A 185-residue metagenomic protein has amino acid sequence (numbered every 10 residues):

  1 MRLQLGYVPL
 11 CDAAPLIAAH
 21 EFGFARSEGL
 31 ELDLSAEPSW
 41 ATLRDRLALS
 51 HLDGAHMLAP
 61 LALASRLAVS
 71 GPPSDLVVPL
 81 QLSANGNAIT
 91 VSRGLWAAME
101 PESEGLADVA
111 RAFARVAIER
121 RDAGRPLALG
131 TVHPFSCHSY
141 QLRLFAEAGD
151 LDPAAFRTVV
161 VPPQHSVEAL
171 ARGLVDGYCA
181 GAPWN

Functional and structural regions predicted by a protein language model:
R2-G149, D176-W184: Short, glycine-/small- and polar/acidic-enriched structural segments that line small-molecule recognition paths
E147, L151-N185: Ligand/cofactor pocket segment of small-molecule handling proteins
